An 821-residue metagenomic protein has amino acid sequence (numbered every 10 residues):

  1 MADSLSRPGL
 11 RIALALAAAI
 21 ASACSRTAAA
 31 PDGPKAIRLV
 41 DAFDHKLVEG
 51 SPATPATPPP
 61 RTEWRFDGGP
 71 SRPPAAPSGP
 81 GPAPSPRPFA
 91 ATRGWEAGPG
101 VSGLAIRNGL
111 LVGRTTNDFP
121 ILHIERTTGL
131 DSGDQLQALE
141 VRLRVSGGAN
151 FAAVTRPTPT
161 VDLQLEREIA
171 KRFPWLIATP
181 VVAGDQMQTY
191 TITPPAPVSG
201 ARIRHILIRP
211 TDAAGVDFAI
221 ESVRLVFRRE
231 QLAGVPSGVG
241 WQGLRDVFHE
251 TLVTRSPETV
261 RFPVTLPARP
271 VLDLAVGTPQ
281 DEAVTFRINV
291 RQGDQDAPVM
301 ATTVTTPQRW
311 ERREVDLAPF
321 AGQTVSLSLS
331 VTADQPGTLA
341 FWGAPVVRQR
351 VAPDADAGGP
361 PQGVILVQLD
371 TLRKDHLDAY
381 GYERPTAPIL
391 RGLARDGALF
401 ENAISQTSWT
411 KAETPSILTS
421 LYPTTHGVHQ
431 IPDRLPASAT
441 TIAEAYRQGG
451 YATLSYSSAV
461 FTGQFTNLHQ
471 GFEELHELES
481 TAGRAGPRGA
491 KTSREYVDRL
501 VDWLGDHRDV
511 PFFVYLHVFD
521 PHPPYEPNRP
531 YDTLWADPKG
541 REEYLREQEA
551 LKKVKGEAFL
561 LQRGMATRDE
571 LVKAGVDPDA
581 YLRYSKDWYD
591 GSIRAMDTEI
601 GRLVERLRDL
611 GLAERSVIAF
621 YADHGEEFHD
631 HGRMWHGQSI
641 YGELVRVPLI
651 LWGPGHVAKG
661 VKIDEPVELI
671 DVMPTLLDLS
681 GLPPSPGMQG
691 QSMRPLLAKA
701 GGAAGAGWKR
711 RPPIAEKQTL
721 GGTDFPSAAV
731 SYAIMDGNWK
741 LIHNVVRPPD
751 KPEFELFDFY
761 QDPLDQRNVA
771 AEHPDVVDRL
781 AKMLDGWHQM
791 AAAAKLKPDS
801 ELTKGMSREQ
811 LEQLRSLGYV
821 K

Functional and structural regions predicted by a protein language model:
A2-A13: Bacterial N-terminal signal peptides that target proteins for export
R11-S22: Bacterial N-terminal signal peptides
C24-G79, V141, T211, F227-R245 (+4 more regions): Catalytic domains that recognize anionic headgroups
A56-G109: N-terminal targeting leaders for non-cytosolic proteins
L111-P197, F227-R229, G234, R245-V247 (+2 more regions): Extracellular ligand-binding interfaces
G129-D131, D185-R202, D212-A214, W310-F320 (+1 more regions): Beta-sandwich interaction modules
I220-V226: Extracellular, beta-strand-rich glycan-interacting domains
